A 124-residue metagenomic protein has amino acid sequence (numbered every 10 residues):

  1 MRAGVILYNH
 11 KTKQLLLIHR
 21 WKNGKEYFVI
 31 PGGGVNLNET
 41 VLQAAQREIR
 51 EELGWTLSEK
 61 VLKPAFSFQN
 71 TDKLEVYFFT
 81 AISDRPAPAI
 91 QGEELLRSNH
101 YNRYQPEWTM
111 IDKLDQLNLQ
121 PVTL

Functional and structural regions predicted by a protein language model:
M1-A3, L74-V76, Y104: Change "...and in nucleic-acid phosphodiester-cleaving endonucleases..." to "...and in nucleic-acid processing enzymes
M1-L15, L37: Conserved N-terminal beta-strand and adjoining loop/helix that marks the start of the Nudix/MutT-like hydrolase domain
L7-Y8, L17, T80, W108: Conserved hydrophobic "DFG−1" position in protein kinase catalytic cores
R20: Short loop/turn segments immediately following the C-termini of beta-strands
N23-E26: A conserved beta-turn-beta hairpin within the catalytic core of GNAT-like acetyltransferases that forms part
V29, Q105-W108: Short aromatic/basic micro-patch
I30-P64: The catalytic Nudix box helix
F68-L95, E107-K113, V122-L124: Active-site-adjacent beta-strand/loop module that shapes the phosphate/pyrophosphate-binding cleft
